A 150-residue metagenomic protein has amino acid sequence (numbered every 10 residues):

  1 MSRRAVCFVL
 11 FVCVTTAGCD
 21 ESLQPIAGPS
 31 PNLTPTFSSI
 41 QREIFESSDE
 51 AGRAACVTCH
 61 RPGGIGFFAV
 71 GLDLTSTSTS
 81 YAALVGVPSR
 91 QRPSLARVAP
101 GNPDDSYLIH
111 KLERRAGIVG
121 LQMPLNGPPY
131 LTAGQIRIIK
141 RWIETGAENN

Functional and structural regions predicted by a protein language model:
M1, S48-D49, A116, A147: Secondary-structure transition/hinge residues
M1-F37, K140-N150: Post-cleavage N-terminal segment of exported redox proteins
L23-T34, S38, R42, D49-P129 (+1 more regions): Solvent-exposed helix-loop boundary motif
E46, R114, R141-T145: Residues within well-ordered alpha-helical secondary structure of globular protein domains
